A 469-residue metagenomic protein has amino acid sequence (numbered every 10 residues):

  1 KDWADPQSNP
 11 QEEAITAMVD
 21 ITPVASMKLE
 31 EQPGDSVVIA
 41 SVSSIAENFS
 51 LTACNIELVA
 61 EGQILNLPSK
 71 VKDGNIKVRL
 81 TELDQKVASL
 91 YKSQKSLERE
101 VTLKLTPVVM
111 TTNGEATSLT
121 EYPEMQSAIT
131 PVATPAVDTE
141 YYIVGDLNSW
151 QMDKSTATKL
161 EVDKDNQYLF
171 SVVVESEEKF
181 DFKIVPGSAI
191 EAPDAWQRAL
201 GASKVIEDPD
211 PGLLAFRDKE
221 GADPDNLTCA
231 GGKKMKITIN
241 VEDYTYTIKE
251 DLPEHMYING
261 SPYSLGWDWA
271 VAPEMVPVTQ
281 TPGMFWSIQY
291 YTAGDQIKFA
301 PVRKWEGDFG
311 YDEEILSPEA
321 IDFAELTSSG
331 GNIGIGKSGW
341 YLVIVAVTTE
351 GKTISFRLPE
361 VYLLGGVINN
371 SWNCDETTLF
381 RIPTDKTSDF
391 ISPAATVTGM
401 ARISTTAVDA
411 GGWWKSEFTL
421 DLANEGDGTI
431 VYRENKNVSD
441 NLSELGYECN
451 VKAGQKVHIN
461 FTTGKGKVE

Functional and structural regions predicted by a protein language model:
K1-E57, I64, P68-E469: Insoluble glucan recognition modules
